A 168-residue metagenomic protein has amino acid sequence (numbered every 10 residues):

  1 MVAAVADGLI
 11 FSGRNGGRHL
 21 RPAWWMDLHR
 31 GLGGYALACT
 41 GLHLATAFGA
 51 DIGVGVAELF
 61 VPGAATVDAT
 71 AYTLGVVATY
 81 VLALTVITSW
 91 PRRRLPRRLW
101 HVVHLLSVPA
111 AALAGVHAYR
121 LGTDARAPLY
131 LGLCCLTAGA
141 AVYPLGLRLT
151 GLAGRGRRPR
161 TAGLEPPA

Functional and structural regions predicted by a protein language model:
M1-A168: Membrane-embedded alpha-helical bundles that constitute the cytochrome b-like, heme-associated redox core of multi-pass
